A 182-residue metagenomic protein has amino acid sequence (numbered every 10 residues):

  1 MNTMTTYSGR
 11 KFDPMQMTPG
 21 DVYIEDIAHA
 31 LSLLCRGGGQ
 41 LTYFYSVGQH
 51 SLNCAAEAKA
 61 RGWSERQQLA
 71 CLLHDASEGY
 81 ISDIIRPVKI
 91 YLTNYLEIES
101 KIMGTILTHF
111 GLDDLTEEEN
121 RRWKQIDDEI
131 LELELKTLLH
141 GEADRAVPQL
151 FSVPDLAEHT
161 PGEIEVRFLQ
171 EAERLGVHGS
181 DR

Functional and structural regions predicted by a protein language model:
M1-R182: Metal-dependent phosphohydrolase cores
